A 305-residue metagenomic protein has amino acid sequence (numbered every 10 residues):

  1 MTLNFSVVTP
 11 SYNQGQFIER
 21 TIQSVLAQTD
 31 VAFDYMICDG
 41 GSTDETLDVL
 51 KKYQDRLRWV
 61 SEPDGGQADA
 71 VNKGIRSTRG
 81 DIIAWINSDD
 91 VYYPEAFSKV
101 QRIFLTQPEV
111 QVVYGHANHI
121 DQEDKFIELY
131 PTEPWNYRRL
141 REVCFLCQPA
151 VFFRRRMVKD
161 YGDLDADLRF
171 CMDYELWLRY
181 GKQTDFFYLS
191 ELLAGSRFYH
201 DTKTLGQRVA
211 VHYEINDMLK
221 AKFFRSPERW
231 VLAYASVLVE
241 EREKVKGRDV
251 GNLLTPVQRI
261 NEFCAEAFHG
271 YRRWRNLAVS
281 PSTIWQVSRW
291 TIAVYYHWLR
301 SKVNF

Functional and structural regions predicted by a protein language model:
M1-S24: N-proximal low-complexity "stem/linker" segments adjacent to membrane-targeting elements
T9, A32-G41, V60-P63: Short beta-strand/loop segment that forms part of the nucleotide-sugar
Q23-A32: Short, acidic, metal-binding catalytic loop of nucleotide-sugar glycosyltransferases
D39-D48, N87: A conserved acidic beta->alpha catalytic loop
E62-T78: Glycine-rich, basic loop-to-helix element that forms the pyrophosphate-binding segment of sugar-nucleotide handling
I83: Short aromatic/hydrophobic "clamp" motif used to bind/position activated sugar donors
V91, E95-I127: Conserved donor NDP-sugar-binding/catalytic core segment of glycosyltransferases
L129-M218, F223, W230: Conserved nucleotide-sugar donor-binding catalytic segment
